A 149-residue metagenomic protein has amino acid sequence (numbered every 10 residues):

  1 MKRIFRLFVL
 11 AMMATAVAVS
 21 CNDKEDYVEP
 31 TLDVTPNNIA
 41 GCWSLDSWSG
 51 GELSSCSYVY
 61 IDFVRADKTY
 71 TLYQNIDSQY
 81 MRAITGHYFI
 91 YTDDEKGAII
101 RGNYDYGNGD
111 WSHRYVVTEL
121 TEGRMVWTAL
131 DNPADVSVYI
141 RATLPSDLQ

Functional and structural regions predicted by a protein language model:
M1-V19: Sec-dependent bacterial lipoprotein signal peptides
T15-A40, S146-Q149: Bacterial Sec-dependent N-terminal signal peptides
V34-S54, Y88-I90: Tryptophan-anchored aromatic micro-motifs
C42, I61-Y70, T92-E95, V117-M125 (+1 more regions): Short, solvent-exposed coil/turn segments at beta-strand boundaries
S47, T71-N75, I99-D105, M125-L130: Short beta-strand segments that buttress and anchor functional surface loops
S54-I99: N-terminal glycine/threonine-rich, aromatic-flanked beta-hairpin/loop signature
A83-D93, T128-Q149: Edge beta-strand at a domain terminus
D94-T118: An anionic, turn-rich surface loop/hairpin at beta-sheet edges that serves as a generic interaction/coordination patch
